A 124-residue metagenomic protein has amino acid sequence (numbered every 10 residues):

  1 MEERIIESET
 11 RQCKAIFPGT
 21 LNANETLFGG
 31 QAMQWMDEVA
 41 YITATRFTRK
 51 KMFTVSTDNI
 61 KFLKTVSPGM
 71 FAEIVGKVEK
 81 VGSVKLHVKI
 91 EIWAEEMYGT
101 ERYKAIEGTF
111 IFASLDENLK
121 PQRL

Functional and structural regions predicted by a protein language model:
M1-F53, A113-L124: Hot-dog-fold acyl-thioester-processing enzymes
E3-Q12, S67-P68, E79-L124: HotDog/MaoC-like acyl-thioester-processing domains
A15, G19-T20, N59, V66 (+1 more regions): Generic hydrophobic-segment detector
R49-T65: Small beta-barrel nucleic-acid-binding modules, principally OB-folds
M52-T54, M70, A105: Generic preference for hydrophobic/aromatic residues in regular secondary structure cores
